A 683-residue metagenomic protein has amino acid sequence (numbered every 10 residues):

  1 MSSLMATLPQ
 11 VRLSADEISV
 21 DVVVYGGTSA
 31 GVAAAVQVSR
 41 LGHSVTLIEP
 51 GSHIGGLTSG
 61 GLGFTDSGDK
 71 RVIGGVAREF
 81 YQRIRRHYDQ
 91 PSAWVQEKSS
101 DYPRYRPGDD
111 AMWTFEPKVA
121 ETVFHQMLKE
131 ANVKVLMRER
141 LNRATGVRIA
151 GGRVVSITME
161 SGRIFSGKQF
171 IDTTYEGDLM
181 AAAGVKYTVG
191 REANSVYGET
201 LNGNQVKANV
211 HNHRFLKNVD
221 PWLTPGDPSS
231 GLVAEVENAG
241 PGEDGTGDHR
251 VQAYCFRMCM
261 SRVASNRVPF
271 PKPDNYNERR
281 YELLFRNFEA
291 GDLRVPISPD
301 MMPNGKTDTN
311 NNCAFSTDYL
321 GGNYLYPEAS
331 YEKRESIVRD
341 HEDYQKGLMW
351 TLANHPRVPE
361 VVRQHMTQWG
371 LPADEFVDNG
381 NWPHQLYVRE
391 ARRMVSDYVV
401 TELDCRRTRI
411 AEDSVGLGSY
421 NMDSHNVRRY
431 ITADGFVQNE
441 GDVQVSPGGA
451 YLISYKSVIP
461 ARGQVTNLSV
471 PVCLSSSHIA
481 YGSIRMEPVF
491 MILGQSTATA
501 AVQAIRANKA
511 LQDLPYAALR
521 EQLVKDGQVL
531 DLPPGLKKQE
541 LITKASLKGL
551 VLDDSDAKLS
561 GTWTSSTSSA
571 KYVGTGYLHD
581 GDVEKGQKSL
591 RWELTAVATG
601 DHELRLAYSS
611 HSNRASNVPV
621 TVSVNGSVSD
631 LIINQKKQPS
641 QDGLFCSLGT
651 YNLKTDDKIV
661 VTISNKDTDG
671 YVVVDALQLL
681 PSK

Functional and structural regions predicted by a protein language model:
M1-V22, L41, M137: Extreme N-terminal leader/targeting segments of oxidoreductases
D16-E17, S39-L41, A150, G247-V251 (+5 more regions): Extracellular/periplasmic catalytic domains that process cell-envelope and extracellular macromolecules
V20, A30, S59, R140-N142 (+1 more regions): Ligand-binding pocket scaffold of soluble enzyme catalytic domains
V22-H43: N-terminal Rossmann-like FAD-binding beta1-loop-alpha1 element of flavoenzymes
H43-S44, E49-G146, T188, V196-G198 (+1 more regions): Conserved N-terminal/central alpha/beta ligand/cofactor-binding core
E121, V155, R163-Q169, T173-K544: Flavin (FAD/FMN)-binding glycine-rich loop and adjacent Rossmann-like elements that form
G146-I164: Conserved beta-strand-loop-beta-strand element in the redox core of flavoprotein oxidoreductases
L541-K683: Extracytoplasmic
